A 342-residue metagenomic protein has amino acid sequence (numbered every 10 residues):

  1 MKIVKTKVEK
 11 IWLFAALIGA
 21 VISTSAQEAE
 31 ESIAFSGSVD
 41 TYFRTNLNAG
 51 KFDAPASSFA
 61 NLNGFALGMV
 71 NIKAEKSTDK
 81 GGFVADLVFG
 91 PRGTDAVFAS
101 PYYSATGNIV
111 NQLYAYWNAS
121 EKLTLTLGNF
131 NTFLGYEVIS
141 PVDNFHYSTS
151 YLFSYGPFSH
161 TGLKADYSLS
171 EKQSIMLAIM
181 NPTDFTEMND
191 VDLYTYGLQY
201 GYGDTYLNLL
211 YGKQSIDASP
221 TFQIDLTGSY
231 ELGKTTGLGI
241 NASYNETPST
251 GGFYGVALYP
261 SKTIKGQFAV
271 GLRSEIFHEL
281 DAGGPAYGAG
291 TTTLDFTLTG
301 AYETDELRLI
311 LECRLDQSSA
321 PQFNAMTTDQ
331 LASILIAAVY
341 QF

Functional and structural regions predicted by a protein language model:
M1-E31: Cleavable N-terminal export/targeting peptides
A29-E31, F35, S77-K80, P91 (+6 more regions): Short coil turns and loop connectors of transmembrane beta-barrels in diderm outer membranes and organellar homologs
F35, V70, L113, L163: Residue-level detector of short, conserved catalytic/binding motifs and their immediate flanks
S36-S38, V84-D86, G90, T126-G128 (+4 more regions): Outer-envelope exported proteins of Gram-negative bacteria
Y42-G64, G93-Q112, A119-G201, L207-N208 (+1 more regions): Surface-exposed coil loops of outer-membrane beta-barrel proteins
A56-L62, G93-T106, G201-F342: Outer-membrane beta-barrel pore domains
A60-R92: Glycine- and aromatic-enriched membrane insertion/assembly motifs of diderm outer-membrane and organelle channel
K73-E75, Y116-N118, T124, K164-S168 (+6 more regions): Transmembrane beta-barrel domains of outer membrane proteins
